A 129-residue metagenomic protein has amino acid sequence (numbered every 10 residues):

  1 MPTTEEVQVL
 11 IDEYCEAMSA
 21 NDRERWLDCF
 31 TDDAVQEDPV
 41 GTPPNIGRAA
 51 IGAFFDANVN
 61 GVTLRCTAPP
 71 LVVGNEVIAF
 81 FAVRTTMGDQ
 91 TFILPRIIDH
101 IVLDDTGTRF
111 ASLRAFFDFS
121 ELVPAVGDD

Functional and structural regions predicted by a protein language model:
P2-V9: Alpha-helix N-cap/N′ positions at the starts of helices
T4, E16, R23-E76: A solvent-exposed, acidic/Ser-Thr-rich amphipathic alpha-helical stretch
E6, G52-D129: A beta-strand edge to alpha-helix "cap/lid" segment located at domain peripheries
I11-S19: Regular secondary-structure segments
D12, V40, D118: Alpha-helical and His/Cys-centered functional microenvironments
A20-R23, G88: Alpha-helix boundary/capping and short turn/kink residues
